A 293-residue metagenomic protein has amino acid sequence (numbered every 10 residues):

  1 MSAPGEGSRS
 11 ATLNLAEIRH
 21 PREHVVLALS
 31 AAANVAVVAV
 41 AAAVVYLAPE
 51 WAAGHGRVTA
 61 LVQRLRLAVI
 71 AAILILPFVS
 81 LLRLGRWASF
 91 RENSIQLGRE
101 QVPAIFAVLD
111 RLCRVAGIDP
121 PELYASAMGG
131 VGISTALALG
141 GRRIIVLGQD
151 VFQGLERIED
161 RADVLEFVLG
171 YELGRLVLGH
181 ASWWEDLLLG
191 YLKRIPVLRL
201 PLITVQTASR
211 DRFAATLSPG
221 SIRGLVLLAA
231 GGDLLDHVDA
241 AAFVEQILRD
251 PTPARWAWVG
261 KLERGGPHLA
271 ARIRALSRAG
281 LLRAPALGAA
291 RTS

Functional and structural regions predicted by a protein language model:
M1-L13, G140-R143, G148, D160: Short, charged cytosolic
M1-Y124, M128-G130, T292-S293: Hydrophobic or amphipathic, alpha-helical segments that drive membrane association/targeting
P4-R19, A31, P49-G54, I222-G231 (+1 more regions): C-terminal capping/extension segments of zinc metalloprotease domains
E100-P120, L189, I195-T252, R278-A284 (+1 more regions): Short helix/loop segments within enzyme catalytic domains that coordinate or immediately flank catalytic cofactors
A127-I144: Catalytic zinc-binding patch centered on the HExxH motif and its immediate surroundings that defines zinc-dependent
V151-F167: Short pre-active-site segment immediately N-terminal to the catalytic Zn-binding motif
L169-V177, S209, F213: Active-site His/Glu-centered metal-binding helix of metallohydrolases
E172-L189, P219-I222: Catalytic Zn2+-binding segment of zinc metalloproteases
